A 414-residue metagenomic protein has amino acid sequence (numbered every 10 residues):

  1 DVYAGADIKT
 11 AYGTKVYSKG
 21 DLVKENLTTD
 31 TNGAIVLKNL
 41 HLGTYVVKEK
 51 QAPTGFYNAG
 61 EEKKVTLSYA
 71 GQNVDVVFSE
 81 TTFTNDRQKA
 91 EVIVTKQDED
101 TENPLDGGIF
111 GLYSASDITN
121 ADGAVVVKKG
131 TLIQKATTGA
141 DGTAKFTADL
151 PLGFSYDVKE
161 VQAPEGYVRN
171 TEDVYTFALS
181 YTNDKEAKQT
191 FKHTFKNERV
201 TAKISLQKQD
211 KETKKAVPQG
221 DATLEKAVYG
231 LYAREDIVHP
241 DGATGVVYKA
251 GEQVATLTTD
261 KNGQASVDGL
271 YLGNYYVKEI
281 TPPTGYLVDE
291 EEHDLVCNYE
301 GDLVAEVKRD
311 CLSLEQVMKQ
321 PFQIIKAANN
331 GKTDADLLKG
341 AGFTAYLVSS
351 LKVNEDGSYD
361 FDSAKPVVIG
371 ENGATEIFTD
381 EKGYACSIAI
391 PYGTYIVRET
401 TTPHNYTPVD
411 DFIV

Functional and structural regions predicted by a protein language model:
D1-V414: Solvent-exposed loop/turn and edge beta-strand elements of beta-rich ligand-binding domains
